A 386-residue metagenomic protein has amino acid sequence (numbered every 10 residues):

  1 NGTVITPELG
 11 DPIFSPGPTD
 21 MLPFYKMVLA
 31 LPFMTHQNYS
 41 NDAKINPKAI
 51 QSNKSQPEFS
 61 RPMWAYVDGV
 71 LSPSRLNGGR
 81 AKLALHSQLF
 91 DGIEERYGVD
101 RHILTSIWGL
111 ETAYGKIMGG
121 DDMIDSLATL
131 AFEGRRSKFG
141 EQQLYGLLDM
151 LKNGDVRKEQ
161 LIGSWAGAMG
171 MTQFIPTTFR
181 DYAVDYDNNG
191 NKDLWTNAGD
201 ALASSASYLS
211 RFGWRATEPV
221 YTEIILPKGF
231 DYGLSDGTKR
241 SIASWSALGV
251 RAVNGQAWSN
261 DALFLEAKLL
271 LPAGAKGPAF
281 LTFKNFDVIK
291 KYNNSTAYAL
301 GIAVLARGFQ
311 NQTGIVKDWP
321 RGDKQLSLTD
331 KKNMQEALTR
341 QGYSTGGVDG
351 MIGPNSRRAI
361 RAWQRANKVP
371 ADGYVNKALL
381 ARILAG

Functional and structural regions predicted by a protein language model:
N1-T3, P18, P73-L110, G120 (+3 more regions): Export/targeting segments at the very N-terminus of extracytoplasmic proteins
G2, T6-P16, L29-I45, D100-G115 (+3 more regions): Short, functionally critical alpha-helical segments immediately adjacent to catalytic or ligand/cofactor-binding
G2-L85, D91-E94: An acidic, Gly/Ser/Thr/Pro-rich helix-cap/linker signature
V4-T6, T19-K26, K44-Q51, T112-D121 (+6 more regions): Secretory-pathway/luminal and periplasmic proteins that interact with or process carbohydrate-rich
D122-A131, L144, M169-V184, S205: Substrate-binding/active-site groove segments that recognize and process beta-1,4-linked N-acetyl-hexosamine
E133, G146-N153, R180, D236-G386: Cell-envelope/ECM-targeting effectors and their regulatory/trafficking segments
Y186-L194, G350, G373: Acidic, glycine-anchored loop motifs typical of Ca2+
N191-S246: Ligand-binding pocket segment of bilobal, Venus flytrap-like solute-binding proteins
